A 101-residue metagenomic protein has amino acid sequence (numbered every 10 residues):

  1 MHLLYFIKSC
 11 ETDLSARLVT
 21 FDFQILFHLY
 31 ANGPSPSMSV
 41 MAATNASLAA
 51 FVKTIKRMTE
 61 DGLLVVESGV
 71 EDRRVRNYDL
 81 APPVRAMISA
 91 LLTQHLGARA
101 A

Functional and structural regions predicted by a protein language model:
M1-A16, R76: N-terminal leader segment of winged-helix/HTH proteins
Y5-E11, P82, A86-A101: Amphipathic alpha-helical dimerization/coiled-coil segments that flank or bridge DNA-binding/regulatory modules
S9-A46: N-terminal helix-turn-helix DNA-binding core of bacterial DNA-binding proteins
A16-F21, P36, G69-L92: Short, cationic-aromatic polyanion-contact patches
L26-L29, L63-L64, L80: Generic leucine side-chain signal with a strong bias for well-ordered alpha-helical environments
P34-R76: Canonical helix-turn-helix DNA-binding module
